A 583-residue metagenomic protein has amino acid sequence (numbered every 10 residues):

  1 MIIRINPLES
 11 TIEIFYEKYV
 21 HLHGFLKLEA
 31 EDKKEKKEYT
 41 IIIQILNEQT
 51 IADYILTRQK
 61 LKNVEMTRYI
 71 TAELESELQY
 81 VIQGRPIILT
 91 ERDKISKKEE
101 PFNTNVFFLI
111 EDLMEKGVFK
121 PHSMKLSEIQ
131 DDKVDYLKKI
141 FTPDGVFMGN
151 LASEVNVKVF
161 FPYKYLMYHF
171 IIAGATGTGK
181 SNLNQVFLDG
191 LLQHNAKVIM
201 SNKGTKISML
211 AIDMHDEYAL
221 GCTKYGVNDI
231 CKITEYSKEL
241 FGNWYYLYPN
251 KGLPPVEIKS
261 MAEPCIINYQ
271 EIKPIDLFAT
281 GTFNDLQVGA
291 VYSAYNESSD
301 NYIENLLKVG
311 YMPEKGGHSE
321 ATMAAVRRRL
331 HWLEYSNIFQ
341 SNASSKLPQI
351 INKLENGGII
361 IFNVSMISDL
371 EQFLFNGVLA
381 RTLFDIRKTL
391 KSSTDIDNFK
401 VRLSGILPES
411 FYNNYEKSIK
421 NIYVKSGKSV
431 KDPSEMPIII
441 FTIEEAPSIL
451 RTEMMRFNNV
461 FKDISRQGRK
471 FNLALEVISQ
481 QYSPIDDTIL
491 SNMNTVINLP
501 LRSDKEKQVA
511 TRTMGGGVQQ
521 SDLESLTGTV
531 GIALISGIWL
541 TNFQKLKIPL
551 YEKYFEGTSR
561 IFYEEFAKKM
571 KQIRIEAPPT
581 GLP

Functional and structural regions predicted by a protein language model:
M1-A175, N182-L183, F187, H194-V198 (+3 more regions): Basic- and hydrophobic-enriched, low-structure N-terminal and domain-boundary segments that flank ATP-binding catalytic
E73, D463-Q544: Conserved ATP-driven motor cores of ASCE-family P-loop NTPases powering translocation/secretion/packaging/pilus
P143-Y248, N458-F461, D487, I535 (+1 more regions): Glycine-rich phosphate-binding loop of nucleotide-binding enzymes
L191-H194, T382-K388, V424-K431, E435 (+1 more regions): Substrate-engagement module of ASCE P-loop NTPases
M214, E444-A446: Walker B catalytic acidic pair
C222, K238-S344, I351-I360: Helical/strand "switch-coupling" subdomains that flank nucleotide/phosphate-binding cores, especially in P-loop NTPases
I338-I439, L450-M454: Conserved helicase/translocase P-loop NTPase motor core
L374, T529-P583: Conserved P-loop NTPase motor module
